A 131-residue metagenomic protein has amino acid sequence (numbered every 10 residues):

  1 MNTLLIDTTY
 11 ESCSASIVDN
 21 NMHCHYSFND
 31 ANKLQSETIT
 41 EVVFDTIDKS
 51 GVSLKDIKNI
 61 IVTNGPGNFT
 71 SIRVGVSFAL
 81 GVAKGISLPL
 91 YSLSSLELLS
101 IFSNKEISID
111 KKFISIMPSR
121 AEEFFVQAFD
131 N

Functional and structural regions predicted by a protein language model:
M1-N64: N-terminal beta-alpha supersecondary unit
E11, G65-N68, S119-E122: Short glycine-rich anion-binding loops that position phosphate/pyrophosphate groups of nucleotides and phosphorylated
N21-H23, L80-A83, Q127-D130: Short, basic/glycine-rich phosphate-binding loops at helix/coil junctions that contact nucleotide phosphates
F28-L34, P89-N131: Surface "functional belts" at beta-alpha junctions
T38, V42, S77-G81, S95-F102: Generic beta-strand or strand-like secondary-structure segments
T46-S50, G85, S103: Stable alpha-helical structural segments in soluble proteins, enriched in small hydrophobic residues
N59-S95: DPxDG-like acidic metal-binding loop motif
